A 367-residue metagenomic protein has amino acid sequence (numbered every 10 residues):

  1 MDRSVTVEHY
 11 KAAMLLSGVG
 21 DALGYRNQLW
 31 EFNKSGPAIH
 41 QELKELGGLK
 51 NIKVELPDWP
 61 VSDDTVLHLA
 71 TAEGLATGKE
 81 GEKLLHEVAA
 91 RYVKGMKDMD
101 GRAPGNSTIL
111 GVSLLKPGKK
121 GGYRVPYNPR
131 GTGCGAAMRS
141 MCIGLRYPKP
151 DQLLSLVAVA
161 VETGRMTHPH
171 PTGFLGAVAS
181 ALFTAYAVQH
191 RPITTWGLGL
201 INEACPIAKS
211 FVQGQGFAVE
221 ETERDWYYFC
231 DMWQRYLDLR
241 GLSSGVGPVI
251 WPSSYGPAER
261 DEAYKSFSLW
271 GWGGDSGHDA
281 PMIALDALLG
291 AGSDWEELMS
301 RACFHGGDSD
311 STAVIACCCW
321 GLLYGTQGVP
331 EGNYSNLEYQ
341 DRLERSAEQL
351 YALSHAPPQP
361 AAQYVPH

Functional and structural regions predicted by a protein language model:
M1-H367: Structured, active/binding-site neighborhoods that engage oxygen-rich ligands
